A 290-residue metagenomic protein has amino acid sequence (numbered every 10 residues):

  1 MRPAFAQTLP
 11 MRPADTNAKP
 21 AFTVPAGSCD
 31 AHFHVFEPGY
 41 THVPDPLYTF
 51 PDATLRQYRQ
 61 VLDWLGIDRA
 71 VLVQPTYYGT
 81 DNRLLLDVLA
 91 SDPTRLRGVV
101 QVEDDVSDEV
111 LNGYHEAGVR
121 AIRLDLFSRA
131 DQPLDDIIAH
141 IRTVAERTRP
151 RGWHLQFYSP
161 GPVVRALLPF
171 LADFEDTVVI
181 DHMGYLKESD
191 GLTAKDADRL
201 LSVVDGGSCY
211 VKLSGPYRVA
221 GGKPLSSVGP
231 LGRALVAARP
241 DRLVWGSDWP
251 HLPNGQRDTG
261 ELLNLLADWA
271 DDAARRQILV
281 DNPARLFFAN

Functional and structural regions predicted by a protein language model:
M1-G27, P51-R69, A234, P240-V244 (+1 more regions): Mid-to-C-terminal alpha-helical segments outside catalytic/metal-binding sites
F5-R12, G79-P162, Y210-Y217, S226: Active-site gating/metal-coordination segments in enzymes
S28-F33, A70-V73, L96-V100, R120-L124 (+4 more regions): Hydrophobic faces of well-ordered beta-strands that scaffold small-molecule active sites in alpha/beta enzyme cores
H32, L62, L85, Y114 (+8 more regions): Conserved, mostly hydrophobic/aromatic
F36-P38, Y77-T80, D105-V106, R129-A130 (+4 more regions): Active-site environment of divalent metal-dependent phosphoester hydrolases
P44-D92, N112: Alpha-helical scaffold segments that flank or form the walls of functional sites
N82-L96, E175-I180, L231-R239, L262-A270: Short, electropositive alpha-helical surface patch
D136-W245: Catalytic pocket-lining loop regions of alpha/beta-barrel enzymes, especially the amidohydrolase/enolase/GH5 lineages
